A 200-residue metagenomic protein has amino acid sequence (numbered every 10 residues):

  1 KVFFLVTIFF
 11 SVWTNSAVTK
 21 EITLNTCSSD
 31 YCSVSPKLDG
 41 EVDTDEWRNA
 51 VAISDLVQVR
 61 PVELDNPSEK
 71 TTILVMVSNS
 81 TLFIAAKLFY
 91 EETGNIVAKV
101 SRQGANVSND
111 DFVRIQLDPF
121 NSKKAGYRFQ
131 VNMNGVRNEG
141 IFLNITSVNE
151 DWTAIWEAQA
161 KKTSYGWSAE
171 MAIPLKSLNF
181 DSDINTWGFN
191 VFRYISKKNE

Functional and structural regions predicted by a protein language model:
K1-V2, E21: N-terminal leader/targeting segments
F3-V12: Bacterial N-terminal signal peptides
S16-E200: Structural preference for beta-rich elements and adjacent junctions enriched in aromatics
